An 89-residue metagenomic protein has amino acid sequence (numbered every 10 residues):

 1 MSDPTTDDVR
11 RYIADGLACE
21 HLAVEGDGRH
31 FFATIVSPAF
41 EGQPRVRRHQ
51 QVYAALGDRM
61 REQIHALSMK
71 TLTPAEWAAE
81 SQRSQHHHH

Functional and structural regions predicted by a protein language model:
M1-E20: N-proximal, solvent-exposed amphipathic alpha-helical segments enriched in charged/polar residues
G16-F32: Short edge beta-strands and adjacent turn/loop segments
E25, V36, K70-L72: Solvent-exposed beta-strand sheet faces enriched in polar/charged residues
R29, P38-F40, P74: Residue-level signature for short turns and capping positions that connect secondary-structure elements
T34-R47: A short interface-forming secondary-structure element
A55-H89: C-terminal structural segments of small proteins and small subunits
